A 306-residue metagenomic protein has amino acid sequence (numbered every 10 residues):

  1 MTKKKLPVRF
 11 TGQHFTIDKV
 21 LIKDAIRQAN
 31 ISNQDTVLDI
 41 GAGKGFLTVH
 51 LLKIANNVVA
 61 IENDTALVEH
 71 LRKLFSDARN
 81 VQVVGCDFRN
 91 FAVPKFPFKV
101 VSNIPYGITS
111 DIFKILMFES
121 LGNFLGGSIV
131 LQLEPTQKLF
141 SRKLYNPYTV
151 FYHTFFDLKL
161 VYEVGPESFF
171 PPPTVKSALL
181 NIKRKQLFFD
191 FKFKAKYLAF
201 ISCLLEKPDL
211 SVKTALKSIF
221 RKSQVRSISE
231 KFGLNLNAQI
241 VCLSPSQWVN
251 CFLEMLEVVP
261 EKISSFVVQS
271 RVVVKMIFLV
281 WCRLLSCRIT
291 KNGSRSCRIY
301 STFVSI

Functional and structural regions predicted by a protein language model:
M1-C203, N250, E257-T290, R295-V304: Catalytic cores of RNA-modifying enzymes
A178, I182-M255: An accessory alpha-helical subdomain
